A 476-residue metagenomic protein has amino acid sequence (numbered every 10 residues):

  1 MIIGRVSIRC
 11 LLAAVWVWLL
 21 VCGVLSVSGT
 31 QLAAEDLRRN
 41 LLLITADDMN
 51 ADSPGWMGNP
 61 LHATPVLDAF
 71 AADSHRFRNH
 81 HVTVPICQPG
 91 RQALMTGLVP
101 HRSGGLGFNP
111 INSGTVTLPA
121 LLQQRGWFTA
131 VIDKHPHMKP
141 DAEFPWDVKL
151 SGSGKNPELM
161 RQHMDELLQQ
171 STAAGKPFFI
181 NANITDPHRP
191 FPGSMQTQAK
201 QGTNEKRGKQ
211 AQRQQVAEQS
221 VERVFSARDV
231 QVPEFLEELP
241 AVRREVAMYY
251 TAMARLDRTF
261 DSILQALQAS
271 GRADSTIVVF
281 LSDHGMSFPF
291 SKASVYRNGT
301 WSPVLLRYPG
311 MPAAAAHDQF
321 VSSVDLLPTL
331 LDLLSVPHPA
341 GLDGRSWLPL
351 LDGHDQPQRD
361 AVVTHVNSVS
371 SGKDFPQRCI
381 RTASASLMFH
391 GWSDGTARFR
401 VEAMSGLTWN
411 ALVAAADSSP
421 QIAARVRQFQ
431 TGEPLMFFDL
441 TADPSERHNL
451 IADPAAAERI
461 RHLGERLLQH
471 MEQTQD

Functional and structural regions predicted by a protein language model:
M1-C10: N-terminal secretory signal peptides that target proteins for export/translocation
L11-V27: Bacterial N-terminal signal peptides
G29-F429, E433-M436, P444-Q475: Formylglycine-dependent sulfatase
T441: C-terminal helical cap and adjacent loop that interface with cofactors, partners, or active-site loops
